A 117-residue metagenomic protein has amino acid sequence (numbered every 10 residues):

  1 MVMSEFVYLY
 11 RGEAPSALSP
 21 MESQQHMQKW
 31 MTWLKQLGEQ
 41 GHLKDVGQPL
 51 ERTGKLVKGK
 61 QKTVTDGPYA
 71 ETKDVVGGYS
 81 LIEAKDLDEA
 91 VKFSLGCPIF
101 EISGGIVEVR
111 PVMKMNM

Functional and structural regions predicted by a protein language model:
V2-M117: Conserved, structured core segments of small domains
